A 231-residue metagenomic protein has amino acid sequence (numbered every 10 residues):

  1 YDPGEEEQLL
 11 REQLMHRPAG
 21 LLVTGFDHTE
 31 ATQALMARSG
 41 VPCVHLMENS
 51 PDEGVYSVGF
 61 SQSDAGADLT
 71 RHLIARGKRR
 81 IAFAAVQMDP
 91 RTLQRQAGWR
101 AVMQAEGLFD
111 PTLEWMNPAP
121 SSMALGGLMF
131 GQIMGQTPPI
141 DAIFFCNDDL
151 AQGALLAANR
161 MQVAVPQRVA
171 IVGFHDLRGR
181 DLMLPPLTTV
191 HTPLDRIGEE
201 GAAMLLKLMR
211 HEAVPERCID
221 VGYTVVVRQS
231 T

Functional and structural regions predicted by a protein language model:
D2-G20, E30-A31, A37-T231: Bacterial carbohydrate/catabolite-sensing allosteric modules
G25-T29: Beta-alpha junction/loop-to-helix N-cap segments that form part of ligand/metal-binding clefts
